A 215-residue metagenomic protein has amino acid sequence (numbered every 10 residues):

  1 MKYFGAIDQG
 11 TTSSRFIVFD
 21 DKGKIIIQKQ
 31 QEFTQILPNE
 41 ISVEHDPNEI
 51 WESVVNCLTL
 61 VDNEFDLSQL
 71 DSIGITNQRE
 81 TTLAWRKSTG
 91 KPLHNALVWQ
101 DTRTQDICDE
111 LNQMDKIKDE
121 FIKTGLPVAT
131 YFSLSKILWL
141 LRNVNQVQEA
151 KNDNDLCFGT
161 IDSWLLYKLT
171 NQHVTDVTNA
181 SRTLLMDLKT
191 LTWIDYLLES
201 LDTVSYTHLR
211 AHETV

Functional and structural regions predicted by a protein language model:
M1-H94, I122: N-terminal glycine/serine-rich phosphate-binding loop of ATP-dependent small-molecule kinases, especially carbohydrate
T59-V98, P127-S133, L166-D187, R210: Short beta-strand-loop/turn "lid" adjacent to the catalytic site in phosphate-handling enzymes
Q100-N143, L185-S200: Glycine-rich phosphate-binding loop plus the immediately following alpha-helix
R142-A150: Basic phosphate/pyrophosphate-binding loop/patch that engages nucleotide-derived ligands
L156-D162: NAD(P)-dependent dehydrogenases' Rossmann-like dinucleotide-binding region
T203-S205: Acidic, proline/serine/threonine- and glycine-rich low-complexity intrinsically disordered segments
H208-V215: Single conserved hydrophobic/aromatic residue that forms the stacking wall/gate of nucleotide- or nucleobase-binding
